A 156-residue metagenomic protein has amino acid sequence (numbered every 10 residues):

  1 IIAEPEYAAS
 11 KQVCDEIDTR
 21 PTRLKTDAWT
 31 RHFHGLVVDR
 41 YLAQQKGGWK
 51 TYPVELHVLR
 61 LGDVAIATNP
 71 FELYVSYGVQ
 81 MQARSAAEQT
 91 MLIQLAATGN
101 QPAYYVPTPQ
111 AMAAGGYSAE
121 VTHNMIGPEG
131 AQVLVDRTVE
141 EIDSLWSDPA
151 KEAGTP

Functional and structural regions predicted by a protein language model:
I1-P156: Non-catalytic substrate/cofactor recognition surfaces at enzyme active-site rims
